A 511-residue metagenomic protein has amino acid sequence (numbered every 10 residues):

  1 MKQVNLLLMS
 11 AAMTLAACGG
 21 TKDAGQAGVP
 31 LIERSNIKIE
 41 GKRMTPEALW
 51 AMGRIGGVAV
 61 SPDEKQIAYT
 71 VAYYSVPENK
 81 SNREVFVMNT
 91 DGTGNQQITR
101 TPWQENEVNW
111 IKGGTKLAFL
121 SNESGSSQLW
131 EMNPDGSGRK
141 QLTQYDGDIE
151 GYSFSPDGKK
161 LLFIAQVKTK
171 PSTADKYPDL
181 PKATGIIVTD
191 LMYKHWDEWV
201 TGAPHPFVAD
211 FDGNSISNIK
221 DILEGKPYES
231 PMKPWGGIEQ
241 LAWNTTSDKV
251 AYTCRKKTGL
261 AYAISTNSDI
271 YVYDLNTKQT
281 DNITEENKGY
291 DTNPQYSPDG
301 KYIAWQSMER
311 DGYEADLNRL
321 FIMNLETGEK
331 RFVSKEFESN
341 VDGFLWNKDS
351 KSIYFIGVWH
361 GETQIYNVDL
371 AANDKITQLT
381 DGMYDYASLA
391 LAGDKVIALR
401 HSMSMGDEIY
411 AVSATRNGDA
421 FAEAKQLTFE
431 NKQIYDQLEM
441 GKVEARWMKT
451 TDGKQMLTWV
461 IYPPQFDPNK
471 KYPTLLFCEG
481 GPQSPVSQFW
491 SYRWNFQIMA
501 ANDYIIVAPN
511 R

Functional and structural regions predicted by a protein language model:
L15-A17: C-terminal motif of bacterial Sec signal peptides marking the signal peptidase cleavage site
G19-T21: Bacterial signal peptide processing site
G25-R34, R83, Q166-G225, T253-D269 (+4 more regions): Predominantly five- to eight-bladed beta-propeller fold
E47-R83: Beta-strand-rich domains and repeat architectures in extracellular enzymes and scaffolds, especially beta-propellers
M52-I67, P102-L120, R139, D146-L161 (+11 more regions): Conserved beta-propeller blade repeats
P77-R83, N122-S127, E198-G202, A261-S268 (+3 more regions): Short, solvent-exposed loop/turn segments at conserved positions within beta-propeller repeat blades
N89-T93, N133-S137, F211-N214, D274-K278 (+3 more regions): Short loop/turn segments that connect beta-strands within beta-propeller blades
A387-R511: Serine-hydrolase catalytic core recognition
